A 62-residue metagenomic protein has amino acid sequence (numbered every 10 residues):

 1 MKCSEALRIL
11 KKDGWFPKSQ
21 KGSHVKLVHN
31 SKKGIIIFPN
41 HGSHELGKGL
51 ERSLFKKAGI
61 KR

Functional and structural regions predicted by a protein language model:
M1-S19, K32-R62: Basic nucleic-acid-binding interfaces
G22: Cytochrome P450 catalytic-core helices
L27-S31: Active-site beta-strand termini and strand-to-loop segments that position acidic
